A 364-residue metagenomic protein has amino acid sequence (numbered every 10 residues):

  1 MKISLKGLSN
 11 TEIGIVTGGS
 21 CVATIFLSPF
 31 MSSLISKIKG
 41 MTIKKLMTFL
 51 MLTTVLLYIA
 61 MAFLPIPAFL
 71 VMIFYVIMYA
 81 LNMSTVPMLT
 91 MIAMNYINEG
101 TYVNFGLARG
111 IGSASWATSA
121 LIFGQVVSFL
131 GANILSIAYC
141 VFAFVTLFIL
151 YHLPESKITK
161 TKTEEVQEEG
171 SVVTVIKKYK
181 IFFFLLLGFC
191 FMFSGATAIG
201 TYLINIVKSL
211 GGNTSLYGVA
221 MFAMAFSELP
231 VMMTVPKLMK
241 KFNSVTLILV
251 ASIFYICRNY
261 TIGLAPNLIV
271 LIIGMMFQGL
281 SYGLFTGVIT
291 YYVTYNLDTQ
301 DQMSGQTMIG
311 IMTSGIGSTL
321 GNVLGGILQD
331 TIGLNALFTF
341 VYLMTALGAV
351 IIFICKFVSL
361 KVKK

Functional and structural regions predicted by a protein language model:
M1-C21, I181-A220, T286: Helix-loop boundary and gating motifs at the non-cytosolic
F26-F63: Conserved MFS/SLC helix-loop-helix module at the cytosolic interface between two early adjacent transmembrane helices
L27-M41, V127, P230-N243, Q329-D330: Helix-to-loop junctions at the C-terminal end of transmembrane segments in multipass secondary transporters
K45-I59, T246-T261, Y342: Structural signature of the two symmetry-related core transmembrane helices
L57, A68-V86, C190-F191, V270-L284: Hydrophobic core of transmembrane alpha-helices in multi-pass small-molecule transporters, especially MFS/SLC-type
V76-I111: Cytoplasmic helix-loop-helix junction between adjacent transmembrane helices in 12-TM secondary transporters
L135-H152, L337-K356: Symmetry-related core transmembrane helices of the 12-TM Major Facilitator Superfamily/SLC fold
L153-L186: Juxtamembrane intracellular "pre-TM" segments in multi-pass secondary transporters
